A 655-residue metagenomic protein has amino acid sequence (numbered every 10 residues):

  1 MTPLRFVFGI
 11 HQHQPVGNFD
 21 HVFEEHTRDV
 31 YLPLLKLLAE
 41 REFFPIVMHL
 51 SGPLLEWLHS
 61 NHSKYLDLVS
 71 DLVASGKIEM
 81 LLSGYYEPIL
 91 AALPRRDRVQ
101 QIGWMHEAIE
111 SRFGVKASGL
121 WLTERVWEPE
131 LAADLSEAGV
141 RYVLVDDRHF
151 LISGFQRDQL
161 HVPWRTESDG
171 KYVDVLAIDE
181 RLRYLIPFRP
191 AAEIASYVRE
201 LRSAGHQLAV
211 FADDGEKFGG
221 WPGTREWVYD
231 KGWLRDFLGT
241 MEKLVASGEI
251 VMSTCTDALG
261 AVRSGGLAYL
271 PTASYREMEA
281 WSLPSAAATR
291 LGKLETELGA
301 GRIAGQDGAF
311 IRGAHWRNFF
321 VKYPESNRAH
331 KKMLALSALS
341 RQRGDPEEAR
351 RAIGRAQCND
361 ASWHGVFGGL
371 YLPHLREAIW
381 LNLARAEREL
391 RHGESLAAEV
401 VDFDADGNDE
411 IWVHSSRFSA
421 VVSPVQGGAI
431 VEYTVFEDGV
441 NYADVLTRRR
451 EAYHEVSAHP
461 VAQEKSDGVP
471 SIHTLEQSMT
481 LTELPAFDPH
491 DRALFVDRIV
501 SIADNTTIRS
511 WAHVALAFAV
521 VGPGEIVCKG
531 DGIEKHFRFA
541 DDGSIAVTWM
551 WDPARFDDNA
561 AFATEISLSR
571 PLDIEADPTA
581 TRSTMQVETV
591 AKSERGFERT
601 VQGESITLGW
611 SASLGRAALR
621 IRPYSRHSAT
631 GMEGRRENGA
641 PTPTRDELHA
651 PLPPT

Functional and structural regions predicted by a protein language model:
T2-L32, A39-R41, L160-R165, K171-V173 (+5 more regions): Active-site and substrate-binding clefts of carbohydrate-active enzymes
P3-P94, Q100-Q101, S118-L122, R141-D147 (+2 more regions): Short, well-structured secondary-structure segments
E24-R28, R96, Q100-G103, S416-G522: Acidic-aromatic substrate-binding/catalytic surfaces of carbohydrate-active enzymes
Y65-L82, G103, V115, S136-D174 (+2 more regions): Acidic, His- and aromatic-enriched active-site or binding-groove loops in soluble protein domains that engage sugars
D97-E124, R199-F211, M550: CE4/NodB-like, metal-dependent polysaccharide N-deacetylase domain that modifies extracellular/periplasmic N-acetylated
G103-D158, K217-F237: Catalytic domains of cell-wall/extracellular-matrix polysaccharide-remodeling enzymes, centered on de-N-acetylation
D402-F403, S510, A515-I533, D541-T548 (+2 more regions): Beta-strand-rich recognition/accessory modules
V425-G427, E432-D438, T447-R449, D531 (+2 more regions): Acidic (Asp/Glu-rich), glycine- and aromatic
